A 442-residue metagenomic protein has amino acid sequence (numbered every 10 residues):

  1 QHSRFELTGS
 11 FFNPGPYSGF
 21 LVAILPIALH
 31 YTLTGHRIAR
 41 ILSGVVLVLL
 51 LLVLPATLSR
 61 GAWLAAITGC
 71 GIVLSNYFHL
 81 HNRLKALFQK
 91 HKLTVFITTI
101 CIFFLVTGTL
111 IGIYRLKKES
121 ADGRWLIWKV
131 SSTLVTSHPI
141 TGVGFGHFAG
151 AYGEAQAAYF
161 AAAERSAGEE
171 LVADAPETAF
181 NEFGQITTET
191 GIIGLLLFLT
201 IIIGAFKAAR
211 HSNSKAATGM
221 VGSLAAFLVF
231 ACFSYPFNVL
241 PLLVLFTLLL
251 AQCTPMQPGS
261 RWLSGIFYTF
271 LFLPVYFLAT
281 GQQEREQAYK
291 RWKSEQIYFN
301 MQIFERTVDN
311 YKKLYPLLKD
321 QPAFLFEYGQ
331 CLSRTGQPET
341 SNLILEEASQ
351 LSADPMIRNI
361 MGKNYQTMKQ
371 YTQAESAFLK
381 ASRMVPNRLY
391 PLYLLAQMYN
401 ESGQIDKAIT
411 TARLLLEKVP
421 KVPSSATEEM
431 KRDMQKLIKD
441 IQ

Functional and structural regions predicted by a protein language model:
Q1-F11, F145-T188: Interfacial juxtamembrane loops and adjacent helix segments that form the catalytic/substrate-binding surfaces
Q1-F5, G9-L93, I97-Y114, T188 (+4 more regions): Alpha-helical transmembrane segments of multi-pass inner-membrane proteins
T109-G123, Y268-Q302: Hydrophobic alpha-helical transmembrane segments in integral membrane proteins
L317, Q350-L351, M384, K418: Structural marker of alpha-solenoid helical repeat scaffolds
F324, I357-R358, P391, S425: TPR alpha-solenoid repeat register
